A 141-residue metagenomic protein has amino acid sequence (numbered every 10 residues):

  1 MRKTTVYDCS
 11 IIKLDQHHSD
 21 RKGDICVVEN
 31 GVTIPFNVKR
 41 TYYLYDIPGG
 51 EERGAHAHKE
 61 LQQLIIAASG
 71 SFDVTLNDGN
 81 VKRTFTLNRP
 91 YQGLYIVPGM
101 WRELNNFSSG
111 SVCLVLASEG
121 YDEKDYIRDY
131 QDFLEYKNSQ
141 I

Functional and structural regions predicted by a protein language model:
M1-Q92, S109-G110, L116, D122-Q131 (+1 more regions): Non-catalytic, conserved peripheral segments adjacent to functional cores
R89-L94, G99-N106: Well-ordered alpha/beta subsegment
